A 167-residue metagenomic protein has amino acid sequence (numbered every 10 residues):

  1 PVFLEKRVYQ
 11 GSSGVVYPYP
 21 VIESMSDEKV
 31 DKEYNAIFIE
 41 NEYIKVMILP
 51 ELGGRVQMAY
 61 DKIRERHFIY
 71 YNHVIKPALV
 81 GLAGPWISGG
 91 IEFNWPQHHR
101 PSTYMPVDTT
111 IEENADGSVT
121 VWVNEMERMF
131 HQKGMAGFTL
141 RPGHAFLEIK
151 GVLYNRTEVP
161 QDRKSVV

Functional and structural regions predicted by a protein language model:
K6-D31, A36-E40, S88-F146: Extended, loop-rich substrate-binding clefts of extracytoplasmic carbohydrate-active enzymes
V46-R64, V123-V167: Acidic, contiguous internal or C-terminal segments within carbohydrate-active enzymes that form a structured patch used
R64-I91, Y154-V167: Polysaccharide-binding surfaces and accessory modules of carbohydrate-active proteins
